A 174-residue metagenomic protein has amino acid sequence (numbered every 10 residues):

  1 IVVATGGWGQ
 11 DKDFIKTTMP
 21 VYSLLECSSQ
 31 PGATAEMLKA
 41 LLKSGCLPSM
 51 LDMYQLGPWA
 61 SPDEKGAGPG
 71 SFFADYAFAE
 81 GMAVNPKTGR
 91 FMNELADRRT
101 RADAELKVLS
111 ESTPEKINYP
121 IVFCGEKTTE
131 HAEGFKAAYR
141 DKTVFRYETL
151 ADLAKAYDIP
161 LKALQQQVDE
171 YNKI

Functional and structural regions predicted by a protein language model:
I1-A4, N172: Short intrinsically disordered, low-complexity coil segments enriched in acidic
V3-S61: Glycine-rich loop(s) and the adjacent beta-strand/alpha-helix scaffold that form part
I15-K16, A96, Q166: Composition- and surface-driven signal marking solvent-exposed, interaction-prone regions in large proteins
L38-K43, L47-I159, A163: An anion/pyrophosphate-binding glycine-rich loop and adjacent beta-alpha core in soluble alpha-beta enzymes
A163-I174: A glycine-rich dinucleotide-binding beta-alpha-beta segment and adjacent secondary-structure elements that constitute
